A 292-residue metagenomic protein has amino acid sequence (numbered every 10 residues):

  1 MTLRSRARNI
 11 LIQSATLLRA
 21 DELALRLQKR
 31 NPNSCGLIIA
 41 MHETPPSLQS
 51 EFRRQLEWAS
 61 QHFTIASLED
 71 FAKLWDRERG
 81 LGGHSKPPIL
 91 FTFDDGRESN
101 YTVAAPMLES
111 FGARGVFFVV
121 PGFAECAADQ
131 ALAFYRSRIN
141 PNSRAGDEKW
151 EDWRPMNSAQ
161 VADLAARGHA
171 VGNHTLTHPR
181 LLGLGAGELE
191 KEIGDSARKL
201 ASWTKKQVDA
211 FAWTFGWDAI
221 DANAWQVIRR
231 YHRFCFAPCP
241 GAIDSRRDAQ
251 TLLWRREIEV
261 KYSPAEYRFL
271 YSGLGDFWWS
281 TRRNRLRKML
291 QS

Functional and structural regions predicted by a protein language model:
M1-T92, S99, G183-A210, F215-S292: C-terminal active-site subregion of NodB/CE4 polysaccharide deacetylases
I39, K86-I89, R97, E109-A219 (+1 more regions): Metal-dependent polysaccharide deacetylase catalytic core of the NodB/CE4 family, i.e., the active-site-bearing domain
R54-H62, M107-F111, R167: A short, Lys/Arg-enriched amphipathic alpha-helix followed by its capping loop at the start of a domain
